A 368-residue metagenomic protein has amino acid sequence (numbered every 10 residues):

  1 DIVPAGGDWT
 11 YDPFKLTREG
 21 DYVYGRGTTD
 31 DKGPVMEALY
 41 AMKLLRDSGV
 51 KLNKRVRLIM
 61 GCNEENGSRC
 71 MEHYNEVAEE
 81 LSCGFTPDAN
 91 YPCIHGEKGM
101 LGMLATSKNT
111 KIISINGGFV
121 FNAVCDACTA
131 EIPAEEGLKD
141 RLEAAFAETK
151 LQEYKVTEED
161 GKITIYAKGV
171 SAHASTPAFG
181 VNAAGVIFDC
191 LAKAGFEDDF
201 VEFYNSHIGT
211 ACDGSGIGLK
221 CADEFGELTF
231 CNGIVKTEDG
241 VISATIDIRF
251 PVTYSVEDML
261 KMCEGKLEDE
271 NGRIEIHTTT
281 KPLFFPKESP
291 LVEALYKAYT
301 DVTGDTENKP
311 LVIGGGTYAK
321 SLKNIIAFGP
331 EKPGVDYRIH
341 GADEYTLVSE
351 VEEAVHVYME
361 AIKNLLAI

Functional and structural regions predicted by a protein language model:
D1-I2, N90, P333: Short glycine-rich anion-binding loops that position phosphate/pyrophosphate groups of nucleotides and phosphorylated
D1-R26, D47-L52, A167: Acidic/His- and Gly-rich active-site-bordering loop/insert found across diverse amide/peptide-bond hydrolases
D21-Y22, R57, S82-F85, I113 (+1 more regions): Structural motif
G27-M42: Active-site alpha-helical elements of protease catalytic centers
A41-S48, K193, N364: Active-site catalytic microenvironments for nucleophilic, acid-base chemistry
L45-E64: Short helix-loop-beta-strand segments that form the rim/entrance of peptidase-like active sites
E65, M71-P251: Midchain, well-structured core segments that form catalytic/ion-binding scaffolds
K168-D239, T245, R249-K261, R273-I368: An extended, acidic, His-containing surface patch that forms the Zn2+-binding/catalytic region of metallohydrolases
